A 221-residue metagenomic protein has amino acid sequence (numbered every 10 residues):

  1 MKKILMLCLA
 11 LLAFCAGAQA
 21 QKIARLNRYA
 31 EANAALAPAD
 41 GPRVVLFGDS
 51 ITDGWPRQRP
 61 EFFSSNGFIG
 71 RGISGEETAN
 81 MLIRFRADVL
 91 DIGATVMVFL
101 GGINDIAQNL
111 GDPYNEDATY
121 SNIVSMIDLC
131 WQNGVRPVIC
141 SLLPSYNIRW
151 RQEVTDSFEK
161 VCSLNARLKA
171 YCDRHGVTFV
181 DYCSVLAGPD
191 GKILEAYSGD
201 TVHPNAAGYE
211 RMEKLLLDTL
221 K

Functional and structural regions predicted by a protein language model:
M1-Q21: Bacterial Sec-dependent N-terminal signal peptides
L9-L12, L143-K221: Catalytic His-Asp segment of secreted/periplasmic serine-dependent ester chemistry enzymes
Q19-V96: Serine-esterase "nucleophile elbow" of acetyl-processing enzymes
R71-S74, G101-G102, G111: Cell-envelope and extracellular/periplasmic
A79-L90, D117-V124, D128, E210 (+1 more regions): Amphipathic, non-transmembrane alpha-helical secondary structure
L100-I106, I127-V161: Active-site segments of SGNH/GDSL-like serine hydrolases that catalyze O-acetyl group transfer/hydrolysis on lipids
I106-D112, E116, N147-R151, P189: Extracytoplasmic/secreted cell-surface and envelope-processing proteins
Y114-V124, F158-L164: Charged helix-capping and loop-helix junction motifs
